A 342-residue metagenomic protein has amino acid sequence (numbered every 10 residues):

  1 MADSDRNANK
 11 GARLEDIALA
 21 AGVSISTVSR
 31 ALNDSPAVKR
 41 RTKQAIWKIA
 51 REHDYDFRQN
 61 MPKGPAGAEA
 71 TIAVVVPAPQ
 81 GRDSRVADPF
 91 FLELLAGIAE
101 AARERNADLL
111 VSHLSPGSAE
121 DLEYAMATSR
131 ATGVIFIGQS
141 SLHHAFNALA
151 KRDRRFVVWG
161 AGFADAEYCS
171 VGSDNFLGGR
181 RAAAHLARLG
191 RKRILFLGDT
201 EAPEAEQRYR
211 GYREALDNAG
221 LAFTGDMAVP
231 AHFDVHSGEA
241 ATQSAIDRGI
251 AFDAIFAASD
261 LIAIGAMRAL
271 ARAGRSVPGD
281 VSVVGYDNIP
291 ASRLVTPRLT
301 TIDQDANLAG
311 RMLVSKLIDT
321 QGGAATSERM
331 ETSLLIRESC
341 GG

Functional and structural regions predicted by a protein language model:
M1-A68: N-terminal helix-turn-helix DNA-binding module of bacterial transcription factors
M1-N9, E69-A184, D247, L261: Alpha-helical recognition/docking segments in bacterial nutrient-uptake and carbohydrate-utilization systems
H53, R130, L189-G190, A245-A251: Glycine-rich phosphate-binding loop signature in dinucleotide/nucleotide-binding domains
T71, R155, R191-R193, D253: Residues that mark the start of a beta-strand
Q80-E93, V111-A119, V171-R181, L197-A241 (+4 more regions): Hinge/beta->alpha junction and helix N-cap segments in small-molecule ligand-binding domains
T132-G138, L195-L197, A228, G249-S259 (+1 more regions): Periplasmic-binding protein-like
Q243-G342: Flexible loop/turn connectors
